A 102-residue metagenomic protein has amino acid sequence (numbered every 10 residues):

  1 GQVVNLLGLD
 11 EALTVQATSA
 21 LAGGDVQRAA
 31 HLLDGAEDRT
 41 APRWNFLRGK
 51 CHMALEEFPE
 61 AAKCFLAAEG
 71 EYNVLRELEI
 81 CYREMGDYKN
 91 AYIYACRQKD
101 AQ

Functional and structural regions predicted by a protein language model:
G1-L13, T18, G23-G24: Long, contiguous interaction/recruitment modules in multidomain scaffold/adaptor proteins
V3-L7, D34-T40, L66-Y72, R97-Q102: Solenoid-like repeat scaffolds
